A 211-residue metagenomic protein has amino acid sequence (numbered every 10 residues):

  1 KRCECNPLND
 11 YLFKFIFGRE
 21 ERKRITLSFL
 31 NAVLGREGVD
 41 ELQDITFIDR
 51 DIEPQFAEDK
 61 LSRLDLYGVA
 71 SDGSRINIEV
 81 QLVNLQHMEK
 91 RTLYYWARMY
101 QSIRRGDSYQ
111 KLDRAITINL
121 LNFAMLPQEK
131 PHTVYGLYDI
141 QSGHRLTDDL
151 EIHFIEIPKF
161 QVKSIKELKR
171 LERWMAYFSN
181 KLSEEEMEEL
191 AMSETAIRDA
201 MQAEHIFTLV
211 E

Functional and structural regions predicted by a protein language model:
K1-E211: Elongated, amphipathic alpha-helical interaction scaffolds
